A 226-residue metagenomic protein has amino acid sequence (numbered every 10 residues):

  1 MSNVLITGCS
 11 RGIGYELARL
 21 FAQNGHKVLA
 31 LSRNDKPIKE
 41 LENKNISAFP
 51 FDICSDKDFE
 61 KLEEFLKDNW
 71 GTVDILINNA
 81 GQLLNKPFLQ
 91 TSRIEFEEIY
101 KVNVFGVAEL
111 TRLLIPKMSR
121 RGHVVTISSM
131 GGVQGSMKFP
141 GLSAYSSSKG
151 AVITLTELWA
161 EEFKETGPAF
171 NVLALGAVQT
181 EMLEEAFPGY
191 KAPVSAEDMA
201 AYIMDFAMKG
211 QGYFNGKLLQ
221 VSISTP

Functional and structural regions predicted by a protein language model:
S10, A18: N-terminal Rossmann NAD(P)H-binding glycine-rich loop of SDR-like oxidoreductase domains
N24-K39: Conserved glycine-rich Rossmann-like NAD(P)H-binding loop of the short-chain dehydrogenase/reductase
N43-K57: Rossmann-fold cofactor-recognition segment
N79-N85: Conserved NAD(P)H cofactor-binding loop of Rossmann-fold oxidoreductase domains
P87-F88, E95-E97: Substrate-binding pocket helix/loop in short-chain dehydrogenase/reductase
V125-A151, T156-E157, E161-K164: Catalytic loop of short-chain dehydrogenase/reductase
V172-L173, P188-P226: C-terminal helical subdomain
